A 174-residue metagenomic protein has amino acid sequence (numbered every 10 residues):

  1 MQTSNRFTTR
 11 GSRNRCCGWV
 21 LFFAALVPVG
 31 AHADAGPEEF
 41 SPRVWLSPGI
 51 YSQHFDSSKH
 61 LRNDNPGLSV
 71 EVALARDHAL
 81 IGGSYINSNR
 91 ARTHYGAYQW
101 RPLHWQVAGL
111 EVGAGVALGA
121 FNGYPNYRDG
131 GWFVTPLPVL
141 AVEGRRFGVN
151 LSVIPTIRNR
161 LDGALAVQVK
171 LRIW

Functional and structural regions predicted by a protein language model:
M1-F40: Cleavable N-terminal export/targeting peptides
A33-R43, A73-D77, L103-G113, W174: Short loop/turn motifs that connect adjacent beta-strands in outer-membrane beta-barrel proteins
L46-H54, H78-N87, G113-Y124, F147-R158: Transmembrane beta-strand segments that form the barrel wall of outer-membrane beta-barrel proteins
I50, D162-W174: Outer-membrane beta-barrel "beta-signal"
F55-N63, S84-Y95, N122-F133, V153-A166: Solvent-exposed loop/turn segments connecting transmembrane beta-strands in outer-membrane beta-barrel proteins
L68-V70, L80, G96-Y98, P138 (+1 more regions): Membrane-embedded beta-strands of outer-membrane beta-barrel proteins, especially the hydrophobic/small aromatic
V72-L74, W100-H104, V142-G144, V153-P155 (+1 more regions): Residue-level signature of outer-membrane beta-barrel architecture
W105-P136: Mid-chain, well-packed structural core segment of small domains
